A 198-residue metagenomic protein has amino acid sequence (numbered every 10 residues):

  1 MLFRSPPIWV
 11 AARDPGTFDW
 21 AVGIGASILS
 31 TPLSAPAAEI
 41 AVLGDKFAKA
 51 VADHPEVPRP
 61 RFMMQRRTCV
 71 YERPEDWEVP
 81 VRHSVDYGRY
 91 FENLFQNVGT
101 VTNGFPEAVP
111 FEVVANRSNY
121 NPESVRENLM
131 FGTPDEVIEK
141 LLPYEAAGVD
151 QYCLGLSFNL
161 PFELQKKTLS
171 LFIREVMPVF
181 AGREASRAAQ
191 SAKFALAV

Functional and structural regions predicted by a protein language model:
M1, A38-V149, A181-V198: An alpha-helical appendage that flanks or caps ligand/catalytic pockets
F3-S5: Short, compositionally biased segments
I8, A21, F47, W77 (+3 more regions): Conserved, mostly hydrophobic/aromatic
I8-A11, A26-T31, P60-R67, Y152-L156: Hydrophobic faces of well-ordered beta-strands that scaffold small-molecule active sites in alpha/beta enzyme cores
A12-P15, E136: Short beta->alpha connector loops
D14-A37, L43: A conserved active-site cap/scaffold subdomain adjacent to cofactor or substrate pockets
P32-A37, G99, C153-L169: Glycine-rich, proline-tolerant flexible connector loops at the mouths of alpha/beta enzymes
K166-S186: Alpha-helix-loop-beta-strand connector modules within alpha/beta enzyme cores
